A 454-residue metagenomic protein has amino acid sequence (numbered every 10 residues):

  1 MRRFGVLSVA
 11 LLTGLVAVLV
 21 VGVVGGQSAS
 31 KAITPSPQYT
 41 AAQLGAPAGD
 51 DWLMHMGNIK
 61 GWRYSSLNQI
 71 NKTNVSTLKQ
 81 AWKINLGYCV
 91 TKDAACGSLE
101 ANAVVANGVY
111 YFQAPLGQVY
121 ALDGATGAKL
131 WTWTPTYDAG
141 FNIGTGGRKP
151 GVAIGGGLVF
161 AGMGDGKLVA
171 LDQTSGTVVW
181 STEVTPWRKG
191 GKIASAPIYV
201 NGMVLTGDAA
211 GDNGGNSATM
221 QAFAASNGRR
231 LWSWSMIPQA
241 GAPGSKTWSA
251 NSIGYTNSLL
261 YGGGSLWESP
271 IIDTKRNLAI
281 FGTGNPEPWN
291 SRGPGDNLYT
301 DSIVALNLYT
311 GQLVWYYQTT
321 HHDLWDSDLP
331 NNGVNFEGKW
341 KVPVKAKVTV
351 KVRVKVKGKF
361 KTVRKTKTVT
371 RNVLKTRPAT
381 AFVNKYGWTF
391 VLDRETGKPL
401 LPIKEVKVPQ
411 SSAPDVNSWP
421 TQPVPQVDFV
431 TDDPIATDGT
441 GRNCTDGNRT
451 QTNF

Functional and structural regions predicted by a protein language model:
V18-A32: C-terminal region of N-terminal signal peptides and the immediate post-cleavage residues of exported proteins
S28-A81, M236-T247, T440-F454: Blade/loop signatures of beta-propeller domains
G49-D50, N107-V109, G156-G157, N201-M203 (+2 more regions): Short coil/turn segments that connect the beta-strands within blades of beta-propeller domains
I59-G61, G117-Q118, K167, G211-G214 (+1 more regions): Short glycine/acidic-enriched loop and turn motifs that connect beta-strands
G61-V184: N-terminal cofactor/phosphate-binding cores enriched in small/glycine residues, especially glycine-rich loops such as
I84-V104, T132-A153, S181-A196, G214 (+8 more regions): Extracytoplasmic beta-rich repeat domains
L116, D165, N216-T219, L298-T300 (+1 more regions): A detector of repeated loop/turn-to-beta-strand junctions in beta-rich toroidal repeat architectures
L171-G176, S217-R230, D296-Q312, T389-G397: Beta-propeller blade signature
